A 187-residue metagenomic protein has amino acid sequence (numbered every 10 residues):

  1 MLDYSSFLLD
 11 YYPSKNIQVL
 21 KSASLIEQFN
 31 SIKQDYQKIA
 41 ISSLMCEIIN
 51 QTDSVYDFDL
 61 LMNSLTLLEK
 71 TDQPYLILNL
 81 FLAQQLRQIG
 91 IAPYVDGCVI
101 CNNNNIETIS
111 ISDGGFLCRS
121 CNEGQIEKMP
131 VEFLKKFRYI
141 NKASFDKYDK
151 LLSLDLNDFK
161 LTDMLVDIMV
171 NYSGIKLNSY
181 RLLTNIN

Functional and structural regions predicted by a protein language model:
M1-N187: Non-catalytic alpha-helical scaffolds and adjoining flexible linkers that form interface surfaces for assembly
